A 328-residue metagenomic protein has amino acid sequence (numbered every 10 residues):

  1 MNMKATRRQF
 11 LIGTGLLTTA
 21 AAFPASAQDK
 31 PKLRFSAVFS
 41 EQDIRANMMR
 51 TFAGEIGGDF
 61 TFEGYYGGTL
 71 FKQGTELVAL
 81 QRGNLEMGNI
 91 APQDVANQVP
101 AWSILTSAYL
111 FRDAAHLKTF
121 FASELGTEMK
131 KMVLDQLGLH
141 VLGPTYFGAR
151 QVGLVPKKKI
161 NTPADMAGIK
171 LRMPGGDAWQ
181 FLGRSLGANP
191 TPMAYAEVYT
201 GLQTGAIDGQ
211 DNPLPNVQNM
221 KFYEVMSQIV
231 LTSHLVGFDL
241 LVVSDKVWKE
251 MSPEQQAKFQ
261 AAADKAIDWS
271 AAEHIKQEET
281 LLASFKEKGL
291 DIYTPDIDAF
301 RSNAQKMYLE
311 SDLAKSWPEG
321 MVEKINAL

Functional and structural regions predicted by a protein language model:
N2-A5, L11-T19, F23-L117, L125 (+1 more regions): N-terminal secretory/targeting leader peptides
